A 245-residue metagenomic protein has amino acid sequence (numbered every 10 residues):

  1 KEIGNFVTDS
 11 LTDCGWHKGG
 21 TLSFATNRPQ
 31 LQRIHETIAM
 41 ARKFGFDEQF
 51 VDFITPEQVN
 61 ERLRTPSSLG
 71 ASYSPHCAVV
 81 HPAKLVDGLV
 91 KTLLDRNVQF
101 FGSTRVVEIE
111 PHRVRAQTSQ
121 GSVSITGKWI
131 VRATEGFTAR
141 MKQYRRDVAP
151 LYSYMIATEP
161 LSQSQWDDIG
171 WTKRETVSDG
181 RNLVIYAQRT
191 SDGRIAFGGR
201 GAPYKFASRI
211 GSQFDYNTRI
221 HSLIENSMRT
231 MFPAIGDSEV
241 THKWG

Functional and structural regions predicted by a protein language model:
K1-P56: Dinucleotide-binding Rossmann-like beta1-alpha1 core, especially the glycine-rich loop that anchors the ADP
G4-T12, K43-D47, R64, L94-Q99 (+2 more regions): Generic secondary-structure signature for well-ordered alpha-helical cores
D9-H17, V106-P111, S122-S164, D168-W244: Active-site substrate-recognition segment that forms the wall of the catalytic cavity or substrate channel
K18-T26, S67-P75, R113, K205-S208: Active-site-proximal beta-alpha loop/turn segments in soluble metabolic enzymes
Q32, A39-F44, P66-K128: Helical element adjacent to the flavin cofactor pocket in flavoenzyme catalytic cores
V51-I54, Q99-F101, E239-K243: General small-molecule cofactor/ligand-binding pocket signal
Q58-P66: Flexible hinge/switch segments at interdomain interfaces of large molecular machines
